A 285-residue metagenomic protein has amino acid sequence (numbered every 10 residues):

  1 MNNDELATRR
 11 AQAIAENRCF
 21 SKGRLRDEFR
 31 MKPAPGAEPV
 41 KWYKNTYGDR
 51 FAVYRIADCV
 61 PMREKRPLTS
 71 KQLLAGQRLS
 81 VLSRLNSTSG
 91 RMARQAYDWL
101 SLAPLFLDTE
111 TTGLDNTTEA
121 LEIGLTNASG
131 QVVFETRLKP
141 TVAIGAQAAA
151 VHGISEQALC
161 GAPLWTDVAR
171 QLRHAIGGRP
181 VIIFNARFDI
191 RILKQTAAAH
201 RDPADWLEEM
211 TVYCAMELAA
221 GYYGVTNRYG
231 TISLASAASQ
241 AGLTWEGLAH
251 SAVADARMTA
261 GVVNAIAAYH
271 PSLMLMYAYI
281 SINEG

Functional and structural regions predicted by a protein language model:
M1-Q12, V53-A57: Intrinsically disordered, low-complexity regulatory regions of eukaryotic transcription factors
A11-P33: Polyanion-binding surface elements
C19, G23, M62-L102: N-terminal accessory regions of nucleic-acid-interacting proteins
P35-R50, P163-T166, L248-M258: Short linear loop/turn motifs
P39-L79: Short helix-start
S101-F106, N116-L121, T126-I154, H174-G285: Metal-dependent phosphoesterase core characteristic of DEDDh/y 3'-5' exonuclease domains
T109: Metal-dependent nucleic-acid phosphoesterase active-site entry motif
A150-V168: Metal-dependent phosphoesterase signature
